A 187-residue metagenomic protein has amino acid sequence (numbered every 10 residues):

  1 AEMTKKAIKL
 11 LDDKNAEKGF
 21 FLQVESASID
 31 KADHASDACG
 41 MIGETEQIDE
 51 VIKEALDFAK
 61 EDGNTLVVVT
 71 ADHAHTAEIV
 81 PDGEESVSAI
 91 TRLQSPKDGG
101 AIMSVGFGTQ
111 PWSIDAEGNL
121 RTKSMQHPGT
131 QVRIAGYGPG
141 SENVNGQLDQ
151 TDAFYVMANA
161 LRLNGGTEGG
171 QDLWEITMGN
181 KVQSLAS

Functional and structural regions predicted by a protein language model:
A1-L185: A post-motif C-terminal structural segment
